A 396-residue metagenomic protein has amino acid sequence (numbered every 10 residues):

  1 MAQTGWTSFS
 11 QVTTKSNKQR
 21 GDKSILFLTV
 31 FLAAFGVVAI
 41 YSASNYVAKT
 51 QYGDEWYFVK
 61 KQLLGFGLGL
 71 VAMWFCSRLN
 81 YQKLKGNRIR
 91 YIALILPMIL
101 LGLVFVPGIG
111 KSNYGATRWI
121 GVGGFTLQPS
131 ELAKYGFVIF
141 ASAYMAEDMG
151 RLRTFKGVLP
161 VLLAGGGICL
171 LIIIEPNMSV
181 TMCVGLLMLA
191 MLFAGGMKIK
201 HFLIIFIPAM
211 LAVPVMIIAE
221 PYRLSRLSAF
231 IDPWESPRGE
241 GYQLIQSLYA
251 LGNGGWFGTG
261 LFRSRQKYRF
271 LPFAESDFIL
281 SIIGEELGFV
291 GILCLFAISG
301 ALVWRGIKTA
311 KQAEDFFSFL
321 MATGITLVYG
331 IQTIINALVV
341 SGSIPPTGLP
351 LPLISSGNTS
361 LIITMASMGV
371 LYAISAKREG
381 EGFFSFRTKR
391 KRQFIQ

Functional and structural regions predicted by a protein language model:
A2-F27, F31-L32, V38-E175, A337-S356 (+3 more regions): Membrane-helix boundary/helix-loop-helix interface segments in multi-pass membrane proteins
L64-A72, E286-V303: Hydrophobic alpha-helical transmembrane segments
V71, L79, F140, I218-Y222 (+3 more regions): Transmembrane alpha-helix boundary/anchor motif
I89-M98, F155-I173, M178-I218: Hydrophobic alpha-helical segments of polytopic membrane proteins
G110-W119, G123, H201-C294, A313-M321: Hydrophobic, glycine- and aromatic-enriched re-entrant/interface helices and adjoining loop segments
M145, L187-H201, R265-L287, G291 (+1 more regions): Interfacial segments of multi-pass membrane proteins
R151-V158, H201, I307-L327, F383: Membrane-interface helix-loop-helix junctions at transmembrane boundaries of multi-pass membrane enzymes, predominantly
T309-G348, I354: Loop-to-helix entry and N-terminal half of a specific, functionally important transmembrane alpha helix in multi-pass
